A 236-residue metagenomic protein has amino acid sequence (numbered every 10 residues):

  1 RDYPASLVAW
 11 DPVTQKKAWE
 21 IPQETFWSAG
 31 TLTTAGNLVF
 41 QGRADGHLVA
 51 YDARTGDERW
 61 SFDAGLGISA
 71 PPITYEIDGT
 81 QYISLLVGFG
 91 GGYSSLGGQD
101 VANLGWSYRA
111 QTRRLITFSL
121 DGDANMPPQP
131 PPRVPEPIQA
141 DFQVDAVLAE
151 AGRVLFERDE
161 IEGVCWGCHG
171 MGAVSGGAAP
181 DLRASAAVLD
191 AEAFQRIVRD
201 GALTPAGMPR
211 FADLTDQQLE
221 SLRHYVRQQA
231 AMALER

Functional and structural regions predicted by a protein language model:
R1-F26, L32-T34, L38-S69, I73-P135: Extracytoplasmic/lumenal domain signature
D57, G172-S175, V188, Q228-E235: Inter-heme linker and motif-flanking segments adjacent to c-type heme-binding CXXCH motifs in c-type cytochromes
S119, D159-E160, H169, G201-A202 (+1 more regions): Sec/Tat-exported extracytoplasmic proteins
Q129-E150, G172-S185: His/Cys-centered metal/cofactor-coordination and adjacent catalytic loops
V144-M171, R196: Sequence/structural segment immediately N-terminal to covalent heme-attachment motifs in c-type and related
L148, V198, F211-R236: C-terminal capping alpha-helices of c-type cytochrome domains
W166-L203, G207-R210: Gly/Gly-Pro-rich "capping" loops immediately C-terminal to redox-active cysteine motifs in periplasmic/lumenal
